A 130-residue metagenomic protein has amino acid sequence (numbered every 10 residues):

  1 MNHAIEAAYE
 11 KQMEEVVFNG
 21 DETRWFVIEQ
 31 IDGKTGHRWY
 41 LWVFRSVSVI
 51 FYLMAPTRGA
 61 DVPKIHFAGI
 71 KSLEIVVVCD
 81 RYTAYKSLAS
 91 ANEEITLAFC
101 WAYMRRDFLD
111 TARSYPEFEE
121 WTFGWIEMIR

Functional and structural regions predicted by a protein language model:
M1-R130: Catalytic center-proximal scaffold of phosphoryl-transfer enzymes
